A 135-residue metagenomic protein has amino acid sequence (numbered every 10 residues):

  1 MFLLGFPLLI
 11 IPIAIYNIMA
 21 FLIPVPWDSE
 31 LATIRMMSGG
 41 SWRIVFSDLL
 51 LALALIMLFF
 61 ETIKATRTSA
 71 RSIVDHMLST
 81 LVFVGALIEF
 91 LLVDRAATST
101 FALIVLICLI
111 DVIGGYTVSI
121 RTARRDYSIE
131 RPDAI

Functional and structural regions predicted by a protein language model:
L3-I10, A70-T80: Cytoplasmic-side transmembrane-helix entry/capping segments in multi-pass membrane proteins
F6-R43: Membrane-helix boundary elements
W42-A54, D75-M77, A102-I104: Structural signature of hydrophobic alpha-helical transmembrane segments
M57-L58, L81-E89: Hydrophobic, membrane-inserted alpha-helices
L58-S69: C-terminal ends of transmembrane helices
A86-L103: Membrane-helix boundary connector in multi-pass membrane proteins
L106-G115: Alpha-helical transmembrane segments and their membrane-interface exit regions
T117-I135: Terminal transmembrane helical module of multi-pass membrane proteins
